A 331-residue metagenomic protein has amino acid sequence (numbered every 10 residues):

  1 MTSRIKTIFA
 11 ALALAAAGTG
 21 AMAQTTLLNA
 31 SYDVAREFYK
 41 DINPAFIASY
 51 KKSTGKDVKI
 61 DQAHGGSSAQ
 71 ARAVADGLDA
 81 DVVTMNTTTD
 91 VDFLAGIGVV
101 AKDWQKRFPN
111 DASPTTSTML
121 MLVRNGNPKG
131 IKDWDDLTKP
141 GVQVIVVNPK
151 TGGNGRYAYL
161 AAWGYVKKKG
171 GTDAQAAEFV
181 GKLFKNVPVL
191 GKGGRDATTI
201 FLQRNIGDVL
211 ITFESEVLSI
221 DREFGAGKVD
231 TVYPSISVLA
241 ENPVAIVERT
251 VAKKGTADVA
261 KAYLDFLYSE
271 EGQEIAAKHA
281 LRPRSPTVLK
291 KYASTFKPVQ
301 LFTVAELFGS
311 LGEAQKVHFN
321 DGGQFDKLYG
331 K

Functional and structural regions predicted by a protein language model:
M1-F9: Bacterial N-terminal signal peptides that target proteins for export
T19-A23: Sec/Tat signal peptide C-region and signal peptidase I cleavage site
Q24-G152, A293-S294, Q300, Y329-G330: N-terminal segment of the mature folded domain
A30-Y32, V123-N125, Q143-K169, L183-V187 (+1 more regions): Short beta-strand->loop
S113-S117, V180-F184, G191-K192, F224-A257 (+1 more regions): Periplasmic-binding protein-like
G126-K132, T151, G164-T172, T250-D258: Short helix-loop capping/hinge motifs at secondary-structure junctions, enriched in acidic/polar residues
K169-S235: Ligand-binding pocket segment of bilobal, Venus flytrap-like solute-binding proteins
V251-K331: Extracellular/periplasmic juxtamembrane helices and adjacent flexible linkers that interface with membrane partners
